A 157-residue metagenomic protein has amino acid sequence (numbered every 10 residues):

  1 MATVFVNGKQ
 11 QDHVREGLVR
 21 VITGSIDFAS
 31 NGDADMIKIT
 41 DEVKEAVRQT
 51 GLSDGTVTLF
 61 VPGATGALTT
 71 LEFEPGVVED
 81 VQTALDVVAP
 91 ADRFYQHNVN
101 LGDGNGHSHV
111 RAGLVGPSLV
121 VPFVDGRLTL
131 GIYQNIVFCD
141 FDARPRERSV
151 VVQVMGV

Functional and structural regions predicted by a protein language model:
A2-V157: Active-site histidine-anchored catalytic micro-motif
